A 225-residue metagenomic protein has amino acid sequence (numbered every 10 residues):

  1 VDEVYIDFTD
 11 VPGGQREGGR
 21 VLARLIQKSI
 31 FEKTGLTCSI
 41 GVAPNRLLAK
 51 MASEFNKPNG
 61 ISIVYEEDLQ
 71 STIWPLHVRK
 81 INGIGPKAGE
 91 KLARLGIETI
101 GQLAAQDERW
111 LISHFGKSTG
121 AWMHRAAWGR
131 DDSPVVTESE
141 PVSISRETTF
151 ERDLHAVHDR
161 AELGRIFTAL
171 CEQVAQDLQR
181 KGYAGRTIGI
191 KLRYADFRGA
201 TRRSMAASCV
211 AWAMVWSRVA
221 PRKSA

Functional and structural regions predicted by a protein language model:
V1-W122: Gly/Gly-Pro- and Ser/Thr-rich, intrinsically disordered tail segments characteristic of DNA damage-repair and tolerance
K80, A88, A93-A225: DNA-contacting surface of Y-family translesion DNA polymerases
